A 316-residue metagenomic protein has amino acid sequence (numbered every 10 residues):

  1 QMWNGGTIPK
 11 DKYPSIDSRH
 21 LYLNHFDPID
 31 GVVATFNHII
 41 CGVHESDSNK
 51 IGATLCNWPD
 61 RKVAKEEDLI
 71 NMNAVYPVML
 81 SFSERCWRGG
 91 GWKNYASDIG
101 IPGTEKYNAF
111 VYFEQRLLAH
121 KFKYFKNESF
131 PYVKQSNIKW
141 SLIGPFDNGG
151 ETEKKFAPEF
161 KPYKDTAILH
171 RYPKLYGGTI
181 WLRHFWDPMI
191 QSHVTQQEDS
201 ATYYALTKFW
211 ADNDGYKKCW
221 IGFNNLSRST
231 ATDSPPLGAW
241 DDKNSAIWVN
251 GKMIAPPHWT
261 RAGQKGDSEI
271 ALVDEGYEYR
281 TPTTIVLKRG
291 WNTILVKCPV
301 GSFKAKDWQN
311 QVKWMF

Functional and structural regions predicted by a protein language model:
Q1-S136: Flexible, acidic glycine-rich loops studded with aromatic residues
N57, A211, F223-N225, C298-V300: Short beta-strand segments enriched in hydrophobic/aromatic residues within well-folded beta-rich domains
W92, Y216, D242-A246: Exposed beta-strand and adjacent loop surfaces of beta-rich binding modules that mediate intermolecular recognition
V111-A201, L226-R228, W259, T293-F316: Accessory carbohydrate-binding/adhesion or oligomerization-edge regions at the termini of glycan-active proteins
Q197-A211, Y279-T283: Short beta-strands within extracellular/lumenal beta-sheet-rich domains
N213-A239: A short beta-strand element within beta-rich, extracytoplasmic domains of secreted/secretory-pathway proteins
T232-D233, G238-Q311: Beta-strand-rich ligand-recognition modules
